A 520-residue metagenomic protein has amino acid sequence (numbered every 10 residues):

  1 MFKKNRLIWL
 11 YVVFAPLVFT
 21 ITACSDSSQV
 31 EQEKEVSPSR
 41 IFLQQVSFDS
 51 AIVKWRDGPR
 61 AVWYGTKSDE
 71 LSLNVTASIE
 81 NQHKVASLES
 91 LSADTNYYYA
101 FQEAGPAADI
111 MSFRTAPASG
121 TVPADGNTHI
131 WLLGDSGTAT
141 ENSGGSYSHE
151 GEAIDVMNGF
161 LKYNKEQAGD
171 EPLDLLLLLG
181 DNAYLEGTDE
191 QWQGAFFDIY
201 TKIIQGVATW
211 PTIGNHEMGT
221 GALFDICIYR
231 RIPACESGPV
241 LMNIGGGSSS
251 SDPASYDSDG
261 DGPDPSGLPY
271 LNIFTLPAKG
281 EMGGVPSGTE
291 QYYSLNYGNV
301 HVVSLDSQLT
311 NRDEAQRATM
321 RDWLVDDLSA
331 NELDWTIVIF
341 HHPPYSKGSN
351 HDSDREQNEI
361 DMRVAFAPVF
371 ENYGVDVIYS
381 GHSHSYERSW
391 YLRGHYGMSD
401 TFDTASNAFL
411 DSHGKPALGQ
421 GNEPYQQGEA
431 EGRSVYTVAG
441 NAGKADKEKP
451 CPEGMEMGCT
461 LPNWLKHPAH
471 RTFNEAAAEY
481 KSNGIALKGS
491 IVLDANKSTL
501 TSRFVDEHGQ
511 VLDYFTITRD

Functional and structural regions predicted by a protein language model:
F2-V12: Bacterial N-terminal signal peptides that target proteins for export
T20-A23: C-terminal motif of bacterial Sec signal peptides marking the signal peptidase cleavage site
S25-S27: Bacterial signal peptide processing site
V30-W63, K67-H83, A104-A107, G134-G137 (+7 more regions): Metal-dependent phosphoesterase/phosphodiesterase active-site architecture
L88-T95: Surface-exposed, short loops/turns at beta-strand junctions within beta-sandwich domains
P106-L179, A183-L185: An acidic-aromatic substrate-binding cleft motif
A153-F224, N372: Core catalytic region of metal-dependent phosphoesterases/phosphodiesterases, especially metallo-beta-lactamase-like
